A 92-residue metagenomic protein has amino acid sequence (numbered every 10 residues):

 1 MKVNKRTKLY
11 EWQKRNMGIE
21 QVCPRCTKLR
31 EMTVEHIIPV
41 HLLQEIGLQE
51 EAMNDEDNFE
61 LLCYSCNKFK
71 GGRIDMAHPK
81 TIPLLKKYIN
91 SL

Functional and structural regions predicted by a protein language model:
M1-L9, K28-L29, I82-L92: A boundary/linker detector
M1-V22, E50-M53: Short, charged surface segments at domain edges that flank catalytic/cofactor-binding sites
E20-C26, C63: Short cysteine-rich clusters marking metal-coordination/redox-active sites
T27-N58: Histidine-centered nuclease catalytic patch
I38-I46, H78-K87: Short cysteine/histidine-rich metal-coordination sites, predominantly Zn2+-binding motifs
E56-T81: Short Cys/His-centered divalent metal-binding micro-motifs
